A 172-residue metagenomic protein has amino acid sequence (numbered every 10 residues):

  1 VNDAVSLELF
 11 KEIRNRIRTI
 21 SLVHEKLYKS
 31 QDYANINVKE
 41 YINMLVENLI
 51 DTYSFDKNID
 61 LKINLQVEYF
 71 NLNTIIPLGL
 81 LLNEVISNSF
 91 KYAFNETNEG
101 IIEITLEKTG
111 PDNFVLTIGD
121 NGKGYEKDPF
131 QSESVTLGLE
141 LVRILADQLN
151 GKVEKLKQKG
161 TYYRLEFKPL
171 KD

Functional and structural regions predicted by a protein language model:
V1-R18, L22, L27-N35: Histidine phosphotransfer helical core of two-component systems
K11, A34-I36, S54-I86, F90-I101 (+1 more regions): Conserved short strand/loop->alpha-helix "switch" segment adjacent to the catalytic nucleotide/phosphoryl-transfer site
I101, G124, Q158-R164: Glycine-rich nucleotide-binding loop
I102, E107-L116: Short beta-strand-loop-beta element adjacent to the nucleotide/active-site pocket used for signaling
N113-L139: Glycine-rich/acidic phosphate-handling loop/turn and adjacent ATP-lid/helix of nucleotide-binding kinase/ATPase domains
G119, T161-K171: Short C-terminal beta-strand
L149-L156: Glycine-rich ATP-binding loops of the HATPase_c
